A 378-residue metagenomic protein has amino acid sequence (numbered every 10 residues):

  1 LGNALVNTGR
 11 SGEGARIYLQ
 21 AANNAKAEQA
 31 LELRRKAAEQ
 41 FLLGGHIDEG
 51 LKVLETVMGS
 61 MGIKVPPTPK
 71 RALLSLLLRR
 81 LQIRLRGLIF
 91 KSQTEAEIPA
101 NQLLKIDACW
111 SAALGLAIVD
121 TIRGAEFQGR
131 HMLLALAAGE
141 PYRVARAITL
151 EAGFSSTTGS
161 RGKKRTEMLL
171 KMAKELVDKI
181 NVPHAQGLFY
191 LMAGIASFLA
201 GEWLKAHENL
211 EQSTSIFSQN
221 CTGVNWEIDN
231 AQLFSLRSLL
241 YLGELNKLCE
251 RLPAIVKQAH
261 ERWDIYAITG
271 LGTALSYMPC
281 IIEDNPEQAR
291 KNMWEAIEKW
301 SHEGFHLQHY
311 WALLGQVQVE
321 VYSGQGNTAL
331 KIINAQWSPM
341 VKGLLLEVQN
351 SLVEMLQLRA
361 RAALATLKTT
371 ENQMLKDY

Functional and structural regions predicted by a protein language model:
L1-G44, E49-T56, I98-E140, A147: Extended alpha-helical scaffolding segments used for macromolecular assembly and cargo binding
G9, A25-K26, N101, V119-D120 (+10 more regions): Short coil/turn linker motifs that delimit alpha-helical repeat modules in TPR/alpha-solenoid proteins
L19-N23, T56-P66, T94, M132-L136 (+5 more regions): Amphipathic alpha-helical segments of tetratricopeptide repeats
L42-E126, T157-M168, N225-D229, L240-E250 (+7 more regions): Amphipathic helix-loop-helix modules that constitute alpha-helical solenoid scaffolds
L116-K163, N181-Y190, S197-W203: A conserved hydrophobic secondary-structure block that centers on an alpha-helix together with its immediately flanking
T158-E261: Hydrophobic, small-residue-rich alpha-helical packing segments that form membrane-like cores
